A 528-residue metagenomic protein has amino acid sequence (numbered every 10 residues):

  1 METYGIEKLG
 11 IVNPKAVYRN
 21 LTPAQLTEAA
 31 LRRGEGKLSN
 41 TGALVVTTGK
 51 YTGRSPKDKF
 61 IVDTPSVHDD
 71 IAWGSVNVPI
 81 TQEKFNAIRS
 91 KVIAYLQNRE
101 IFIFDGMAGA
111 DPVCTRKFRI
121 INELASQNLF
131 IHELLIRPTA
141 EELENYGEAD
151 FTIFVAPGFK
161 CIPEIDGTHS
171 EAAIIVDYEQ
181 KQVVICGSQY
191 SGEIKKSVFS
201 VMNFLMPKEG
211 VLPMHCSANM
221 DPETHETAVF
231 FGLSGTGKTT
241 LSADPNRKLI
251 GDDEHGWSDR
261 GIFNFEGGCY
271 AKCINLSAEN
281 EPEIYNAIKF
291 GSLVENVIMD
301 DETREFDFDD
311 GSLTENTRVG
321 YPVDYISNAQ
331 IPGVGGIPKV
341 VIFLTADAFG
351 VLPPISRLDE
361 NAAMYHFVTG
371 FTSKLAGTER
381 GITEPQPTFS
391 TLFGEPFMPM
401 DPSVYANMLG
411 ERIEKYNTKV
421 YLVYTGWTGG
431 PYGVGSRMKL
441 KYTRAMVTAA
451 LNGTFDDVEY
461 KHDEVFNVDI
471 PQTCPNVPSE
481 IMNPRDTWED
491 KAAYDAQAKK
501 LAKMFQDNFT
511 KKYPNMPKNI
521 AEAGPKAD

Functional and structural regions predicted by a protein language model:
M1-N145: N-terminal accessory targeting/assembly segments
E2-A43, K50-Y51, P207, H215-L233 (+4 more regions): Glycine-rich, often acidic-flanked micro-motifs that create phosphate/phosphodiester-binding or positioning elements
H68-W73, D177-Q182, Q386-L392: Gly-rich Lys/Arg/Thr-decorated short loops/hinges at beta-loop-alpha junctions or inter-strand turns that position
G74-T81, V184-Y190, E395-P396: Short histidine-centered catalytic/ligand-binding loop motif
A149-F151, V155-L205: Charged, amphipathic alpha-helical linker segments immediately N-terminal to NTP-binding catalytic cores
K238: Conserved lysine of the Walker
I481, D486-D528: Generic C-terminus detector
